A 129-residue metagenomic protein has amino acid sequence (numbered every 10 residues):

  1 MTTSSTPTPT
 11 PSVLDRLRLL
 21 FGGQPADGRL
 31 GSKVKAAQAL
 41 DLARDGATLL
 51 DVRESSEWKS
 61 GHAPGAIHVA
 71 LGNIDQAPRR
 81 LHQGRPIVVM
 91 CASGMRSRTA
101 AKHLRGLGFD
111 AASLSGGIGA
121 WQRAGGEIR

Functional and structural regions predicted by a protein language model:
M1-A47, S55-P86, M95-R129: Rhodanese-like catalytic fold shared by cysteine-dependent sulfurtransferases and DSP/PTP-type phosphatases
L50: Conserved beta/loop motifs at nucleotide-recognition and modification sites
M90: Short, surface-exposed ligand- or partner-binding patches at beta-edge/loop junctions that are enriched in aromatics
